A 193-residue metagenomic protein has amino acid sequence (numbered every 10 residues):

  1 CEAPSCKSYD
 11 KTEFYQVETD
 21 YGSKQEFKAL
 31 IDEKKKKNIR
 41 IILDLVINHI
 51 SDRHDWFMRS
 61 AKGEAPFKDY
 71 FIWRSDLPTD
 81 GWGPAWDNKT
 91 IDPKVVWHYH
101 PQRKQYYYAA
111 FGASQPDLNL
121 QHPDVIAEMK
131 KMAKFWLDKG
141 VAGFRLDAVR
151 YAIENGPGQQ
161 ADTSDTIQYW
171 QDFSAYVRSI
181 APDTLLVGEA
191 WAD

Functional and structural regions predicted by a protein language model:
C1-K130, K134, D138, V149-D193: Acidic/aromatic-lined carbohydrate-recognition and catalytic surfaces of CAZymes acting on diverse glycans
G140-A142: Aromatic-lined glycan-binding groove of carbohydrate-active enzymes
F144-L146: Hydrophobic residues within beta-strands of alpha/beta enzymes
